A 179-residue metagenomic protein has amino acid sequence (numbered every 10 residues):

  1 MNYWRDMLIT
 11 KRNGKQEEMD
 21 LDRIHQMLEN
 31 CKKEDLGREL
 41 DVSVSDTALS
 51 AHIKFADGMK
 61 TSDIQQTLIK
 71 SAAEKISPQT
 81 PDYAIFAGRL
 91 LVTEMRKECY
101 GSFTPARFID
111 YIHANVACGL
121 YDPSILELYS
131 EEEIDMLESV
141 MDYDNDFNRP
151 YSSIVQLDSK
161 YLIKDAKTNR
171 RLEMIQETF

Functional and structural regions predicted by a protein language model:
M1-F179: Extended catalytic cores of very large enzyme megasubunits
